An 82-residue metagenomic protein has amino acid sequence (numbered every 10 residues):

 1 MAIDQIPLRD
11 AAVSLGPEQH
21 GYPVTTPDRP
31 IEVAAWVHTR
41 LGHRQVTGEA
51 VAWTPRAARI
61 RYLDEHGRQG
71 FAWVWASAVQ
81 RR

Functional and structural regions predicted by a protein language model:
A2-A76: Basic/aromatic-rich interaction segments and small domains that mediate binding to polyanionic partners
